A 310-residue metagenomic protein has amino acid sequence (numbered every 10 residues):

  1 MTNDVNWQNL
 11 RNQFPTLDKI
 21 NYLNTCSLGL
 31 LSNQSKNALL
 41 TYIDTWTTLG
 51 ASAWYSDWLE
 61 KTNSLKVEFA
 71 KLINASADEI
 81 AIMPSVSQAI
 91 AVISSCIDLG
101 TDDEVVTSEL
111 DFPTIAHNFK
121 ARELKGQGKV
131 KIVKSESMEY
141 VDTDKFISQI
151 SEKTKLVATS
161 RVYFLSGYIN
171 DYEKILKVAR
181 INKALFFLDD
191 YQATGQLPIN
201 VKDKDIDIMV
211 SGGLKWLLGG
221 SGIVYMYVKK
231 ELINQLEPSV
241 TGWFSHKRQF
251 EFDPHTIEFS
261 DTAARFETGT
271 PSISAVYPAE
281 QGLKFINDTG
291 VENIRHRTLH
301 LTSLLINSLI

Functional and structural regions predicted by a protein language model:
M1-I310: Pyridoxal 5′-phosphate
